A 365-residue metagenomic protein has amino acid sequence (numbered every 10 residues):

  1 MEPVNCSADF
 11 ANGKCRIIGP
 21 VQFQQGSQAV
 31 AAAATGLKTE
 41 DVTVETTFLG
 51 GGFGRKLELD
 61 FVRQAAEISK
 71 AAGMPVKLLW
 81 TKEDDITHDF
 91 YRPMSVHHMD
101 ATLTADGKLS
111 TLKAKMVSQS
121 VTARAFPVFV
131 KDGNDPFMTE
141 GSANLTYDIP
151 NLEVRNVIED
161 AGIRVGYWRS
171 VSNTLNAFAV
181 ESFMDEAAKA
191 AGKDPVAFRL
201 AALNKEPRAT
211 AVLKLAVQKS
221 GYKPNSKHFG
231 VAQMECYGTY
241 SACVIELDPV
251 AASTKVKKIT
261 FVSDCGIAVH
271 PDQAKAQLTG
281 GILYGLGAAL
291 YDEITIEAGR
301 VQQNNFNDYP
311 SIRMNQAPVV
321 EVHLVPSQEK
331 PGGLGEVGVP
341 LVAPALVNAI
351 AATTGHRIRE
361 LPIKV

Functional and structural regions predicted by a protein language model:
M1-V365: Cofactor-binding beta-sheet edge motifs in enzyme active sites
